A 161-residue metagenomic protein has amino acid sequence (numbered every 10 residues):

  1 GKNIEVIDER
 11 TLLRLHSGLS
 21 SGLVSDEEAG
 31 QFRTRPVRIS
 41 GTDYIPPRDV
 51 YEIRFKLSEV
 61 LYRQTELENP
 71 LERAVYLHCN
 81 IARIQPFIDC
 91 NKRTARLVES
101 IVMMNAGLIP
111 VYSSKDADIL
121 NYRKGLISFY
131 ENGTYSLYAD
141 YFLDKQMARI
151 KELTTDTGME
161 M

Functional and structural regions predicted by a protein language model:
G1-M161: FIC/Doc superfamily catalytic core
